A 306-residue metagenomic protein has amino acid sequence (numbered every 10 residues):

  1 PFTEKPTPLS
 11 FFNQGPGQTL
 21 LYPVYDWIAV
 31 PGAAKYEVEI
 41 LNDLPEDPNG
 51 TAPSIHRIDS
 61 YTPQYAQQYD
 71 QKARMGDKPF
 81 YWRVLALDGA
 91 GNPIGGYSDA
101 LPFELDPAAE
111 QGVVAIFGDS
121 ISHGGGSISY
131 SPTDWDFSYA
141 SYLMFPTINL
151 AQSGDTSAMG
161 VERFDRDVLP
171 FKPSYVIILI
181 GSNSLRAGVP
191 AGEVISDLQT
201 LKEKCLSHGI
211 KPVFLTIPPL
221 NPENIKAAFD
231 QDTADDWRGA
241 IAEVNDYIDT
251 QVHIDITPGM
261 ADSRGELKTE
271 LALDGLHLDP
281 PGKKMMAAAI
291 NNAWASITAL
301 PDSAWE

Functional and structural regions predicted by a protein language model:
T3-N13: Proline-enriched interdomain boundary motifs that mark the N-terminal boundary and often initiate the first structured
L21-G32: Conserved aromatic anchor
E39-M75, G89: Recognizes extended acidic, P/S/T-rich segments that occur within or adjacent to Ig-like beta-sandwich modules
N92-S153, R163-K172: Serine-esterase "nucleophile elbow" of acetyl-processing enzymes
S127, N221-E306: Catalytic His-Asp segment of secreted/periplasmic serine-dependent ester chemistry enzymes
I128-D136, A140, S157-D197, P218-P222: Oxyanion-hole/transition-state-stabilizing segment in secreted/luminal serine hydrolases and related acyltransferases
L179-R186, K202-R238: Active-site segments of SGNH/GDSL-like serine hydrolases that catalyze O-acetyl group transfer/hydrolysis on lipids
